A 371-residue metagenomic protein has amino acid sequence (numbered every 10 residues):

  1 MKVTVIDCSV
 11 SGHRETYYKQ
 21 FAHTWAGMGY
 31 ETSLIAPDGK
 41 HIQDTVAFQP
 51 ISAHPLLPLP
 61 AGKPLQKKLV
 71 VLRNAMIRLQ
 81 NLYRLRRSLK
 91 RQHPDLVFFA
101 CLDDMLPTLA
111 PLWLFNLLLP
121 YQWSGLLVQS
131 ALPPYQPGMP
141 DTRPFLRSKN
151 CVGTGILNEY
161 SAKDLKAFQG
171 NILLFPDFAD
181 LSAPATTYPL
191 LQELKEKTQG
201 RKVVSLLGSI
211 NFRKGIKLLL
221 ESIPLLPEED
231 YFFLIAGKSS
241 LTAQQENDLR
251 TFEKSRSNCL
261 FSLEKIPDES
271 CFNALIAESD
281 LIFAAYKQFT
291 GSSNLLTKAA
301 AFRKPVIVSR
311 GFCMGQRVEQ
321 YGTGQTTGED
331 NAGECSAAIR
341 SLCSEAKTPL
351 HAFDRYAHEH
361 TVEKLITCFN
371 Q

Functional and structural regions predicted by a protein language model:
K40, L207, F232-N247, K265: Glycosyltransferase donor-sugar binding loop
K67-R78, R84-T108, Q122-S124: Short N-terminal targeting/anchoring amphipathic segment
S124-P133, M139-Q192: Donor nucleotide-sugar binding/catalytic pocket of nucleotide-sugar-dependent glycosyltransferases
L194-K214, L220-I223, F233-L234: Conserved donor-binding/catalytic core segment of Leloir-type glycosyltransferases
E246-S270, A274: Nucleotide-activated donor-binding/catalytic signature segment of Leloir-type glycosyltransferases, i.e., the conserved
A274-G291: Acidic donor-binding loop of glycosyltransferase active sites
L281-I282, P305-S309: Short hydrophobic beta-strand element within catalytic cores of glycosyltransferases and related nucleotide-activated
D330, C335, C343-Q371: A charged, aromatic-enriched C-terminal amphipathic alpha-helix characteristic of glycosyltransferases across folds
